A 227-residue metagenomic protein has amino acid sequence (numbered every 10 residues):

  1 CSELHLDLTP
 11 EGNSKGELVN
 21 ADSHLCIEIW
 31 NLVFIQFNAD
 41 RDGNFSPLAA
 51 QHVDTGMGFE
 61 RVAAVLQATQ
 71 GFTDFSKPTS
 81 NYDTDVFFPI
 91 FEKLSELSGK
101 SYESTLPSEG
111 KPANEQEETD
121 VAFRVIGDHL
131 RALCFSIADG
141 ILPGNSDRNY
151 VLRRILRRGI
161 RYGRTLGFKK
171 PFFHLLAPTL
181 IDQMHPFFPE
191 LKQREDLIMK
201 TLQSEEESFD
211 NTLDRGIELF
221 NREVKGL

Functional and structural regions predicted by a protein language model:
C1-Q183, F188-P189, M199, E205-L227: Structured aminoacyl-transfer and RNA-binding surfaces used for tRNA recognition/handling in the translation apparatus
K192-Q193: A short alpha-helix capping/helix-loop junction motif
